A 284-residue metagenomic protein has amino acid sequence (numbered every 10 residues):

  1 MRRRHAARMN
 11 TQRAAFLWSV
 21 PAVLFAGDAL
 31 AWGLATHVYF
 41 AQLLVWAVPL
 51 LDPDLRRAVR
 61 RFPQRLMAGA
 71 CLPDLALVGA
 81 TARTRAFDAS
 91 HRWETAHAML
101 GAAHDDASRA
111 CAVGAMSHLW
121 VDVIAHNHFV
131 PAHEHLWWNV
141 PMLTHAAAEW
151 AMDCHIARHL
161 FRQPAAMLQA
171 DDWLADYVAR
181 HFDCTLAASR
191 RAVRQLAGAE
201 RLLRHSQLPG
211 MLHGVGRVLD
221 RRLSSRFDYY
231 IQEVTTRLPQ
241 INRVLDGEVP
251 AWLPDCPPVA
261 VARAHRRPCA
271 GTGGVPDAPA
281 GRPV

Functional and structural regions predicted by a protein language model:
R2-A6, N10-G114, W120-V284: N-terminal leader/auxiliary helical segments
